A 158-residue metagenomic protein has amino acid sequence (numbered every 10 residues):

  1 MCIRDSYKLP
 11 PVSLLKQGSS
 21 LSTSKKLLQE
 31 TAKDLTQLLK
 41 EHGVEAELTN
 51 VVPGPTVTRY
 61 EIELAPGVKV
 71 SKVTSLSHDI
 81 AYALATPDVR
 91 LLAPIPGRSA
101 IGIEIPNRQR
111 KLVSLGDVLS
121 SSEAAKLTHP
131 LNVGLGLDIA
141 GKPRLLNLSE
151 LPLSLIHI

Functional and structural regions predicted by a protein language model:
M1-S6, I156-I158: Conserved small/polar residues in nucleotide/adenosyl-binding loops
R4-P152: N-terminal "pre-motor" subdomain/linker immediately upstream of P-loop NTPase catalytic cores
